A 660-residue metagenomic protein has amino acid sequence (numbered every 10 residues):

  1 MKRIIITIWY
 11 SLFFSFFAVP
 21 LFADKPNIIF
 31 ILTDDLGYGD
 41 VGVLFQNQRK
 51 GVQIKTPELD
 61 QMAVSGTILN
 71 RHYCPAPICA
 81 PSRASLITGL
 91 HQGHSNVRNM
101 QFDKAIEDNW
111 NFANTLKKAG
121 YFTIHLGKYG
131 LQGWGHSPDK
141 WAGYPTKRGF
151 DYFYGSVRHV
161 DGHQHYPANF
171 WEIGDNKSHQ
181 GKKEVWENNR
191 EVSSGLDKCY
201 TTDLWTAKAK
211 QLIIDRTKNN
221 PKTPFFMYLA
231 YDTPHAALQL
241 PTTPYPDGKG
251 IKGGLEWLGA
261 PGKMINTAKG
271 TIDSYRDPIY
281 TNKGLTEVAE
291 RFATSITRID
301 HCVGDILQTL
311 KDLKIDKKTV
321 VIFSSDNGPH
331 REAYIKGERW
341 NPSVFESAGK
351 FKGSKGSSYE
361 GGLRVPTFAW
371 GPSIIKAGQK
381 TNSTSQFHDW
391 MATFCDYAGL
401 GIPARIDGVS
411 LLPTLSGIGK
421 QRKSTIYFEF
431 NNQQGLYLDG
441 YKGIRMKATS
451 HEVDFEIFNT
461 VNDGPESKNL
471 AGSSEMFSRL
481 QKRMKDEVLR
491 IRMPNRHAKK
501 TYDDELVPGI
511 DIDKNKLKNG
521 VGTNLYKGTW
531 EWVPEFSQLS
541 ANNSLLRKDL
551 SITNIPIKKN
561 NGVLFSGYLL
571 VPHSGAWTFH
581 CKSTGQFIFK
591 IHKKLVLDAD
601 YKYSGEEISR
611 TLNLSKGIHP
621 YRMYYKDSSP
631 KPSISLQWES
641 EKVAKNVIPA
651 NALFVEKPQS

Functional and structural regions predicted by a protein language model:
I8-A18: Bacterial N-terminal signal peptides
V19-A23: Sec/Tat signal peptide C-region and signal peptidase I cleavage site
D24-I29, S65-N70, K117-I124, R148-D151 (+5 more regions): Loop/turn elements at helix/coil->beta-strand transitions in domains of secreted/extracellular proteins
F30-I31, G37-H125, W134-S137, R148 (+3 more regions): Active-site segment of extracytoplasmic enzymes that catalyze sulfate/phosphate-ester chemistry
D35-Q53, A142, H159-H388, C395-V409 (+3 more regions): Active-site-proximal cap/lid insertion segments
F45-Q48, G66-L90, F102-D103, H125-P138 (+6 more regions): Short, solvent-exposed turn/loop segments enriched in Gly/Ser/Thr/Pro and often Arg
L69-R71, K376-N382, G399-V409, K420-I426 (+3 more regions): Acidic/polar loop patches that form or flank catalytic/metal-binding clefts of enzymes that bind anionic ligands
H497-T578, K582-S660: Extracellular/secretory pathway-exposed regions associated with glycan biology
